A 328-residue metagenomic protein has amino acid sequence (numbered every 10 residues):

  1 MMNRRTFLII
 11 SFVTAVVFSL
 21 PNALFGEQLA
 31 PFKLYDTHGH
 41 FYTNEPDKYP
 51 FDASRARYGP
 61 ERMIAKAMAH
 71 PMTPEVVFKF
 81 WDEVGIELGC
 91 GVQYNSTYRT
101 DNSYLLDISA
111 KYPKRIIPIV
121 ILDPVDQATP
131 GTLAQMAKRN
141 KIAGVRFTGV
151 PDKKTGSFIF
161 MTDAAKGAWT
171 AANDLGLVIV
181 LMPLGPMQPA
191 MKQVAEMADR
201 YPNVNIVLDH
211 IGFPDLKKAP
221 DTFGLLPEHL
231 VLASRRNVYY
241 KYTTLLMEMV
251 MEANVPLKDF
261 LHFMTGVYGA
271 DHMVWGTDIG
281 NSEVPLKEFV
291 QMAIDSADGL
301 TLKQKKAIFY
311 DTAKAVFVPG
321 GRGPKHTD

Functional and structural regions predicted by a protein language model:
R4-L20, Q28-T37, P46-E83, E87-L88 (+3 more regions): Mid-to-C-terminal alpha-helical segments outside catalytic/metal-binding sites
Q28-G167, L175: Mid-domain alpha/beta scaffold segments of enzyme catalytic cores
H38, W81, L105, A172 (+5 more regions): Conserved, mostly hydrophobic/aromatic
G39-F41, Q93-Y94, V120-P124, R146-G149 (+4 more regions): A cross-domain feature marking catalytic cores of carbohydrate-active enzymes and several ubiquitous metabolic/repair
Y42-E45, S96-R99, V125-A128, D152-K154 (+4 more regions): Active-site environment of divalent metal-dependent phosphoester hydrolases
P46-P50, S103, G131-L133, V194 (+3 more regions): Short aromatic-enriched loop/helix-cap "lid" or pocket-rim segments at secondary-structure transitions that line
S103-R115, A198-V204, D259-G266, Q291-D298: Short, electropositive alpha-helical surface patch
A143, F158-W275, G323-T327: Catalytic pocket-lining loop regions of alpha/beta-barrel enzymes, especially the amidohydrolase/enolase/GH5 lineages
